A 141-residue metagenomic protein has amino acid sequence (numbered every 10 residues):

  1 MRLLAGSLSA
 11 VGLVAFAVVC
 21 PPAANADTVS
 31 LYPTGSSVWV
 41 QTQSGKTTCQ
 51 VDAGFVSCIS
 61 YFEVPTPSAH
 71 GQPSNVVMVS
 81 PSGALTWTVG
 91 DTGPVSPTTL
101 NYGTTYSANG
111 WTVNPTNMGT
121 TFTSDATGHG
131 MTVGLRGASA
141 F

Functional and structural regions predicted by a protein language model:
M1-L8: Bacterial N-terminal signal peptides that target proteins for export
G6, A15-Y32: C-terminal region of N-terminal signal peptides and the immediate post-cleavage residues of exported proteins
A26-A53: N-terminal leader/targeting helix
D27-L31, A53-N101, T127, M131-F141: A low-complexity, Ser/Thr/Gly/Pro-enriched, surface-exposed linker/loop concept that marks segments flanking
T34-G35, Q72-P73, P115-M118: A short, compositionally biased
T34-W39, S96-N109: Short, recurring structural edge motifs at helix starts
S44-S57, A108-D125: Extracellular/lumenal glycan-associated surfaces
